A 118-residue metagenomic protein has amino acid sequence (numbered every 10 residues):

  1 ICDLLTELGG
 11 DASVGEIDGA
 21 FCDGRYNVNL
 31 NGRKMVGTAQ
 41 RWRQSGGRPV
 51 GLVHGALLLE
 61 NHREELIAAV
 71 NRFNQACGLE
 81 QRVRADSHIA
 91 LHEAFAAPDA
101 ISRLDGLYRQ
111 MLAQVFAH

Functional and structural regions predicted by a protein language model:
L4-D11, R41, S45-H118: Long, positively charged amphipathic alpha-helical accessory segments at protein N-termini or as interdomain linkers
V14-K34, R43: Beta-rich nucleic-acid/ligand-interaction surfaces
G37-A39: Beta-strand scaffold of nucleotide-dependent catalytic cores
